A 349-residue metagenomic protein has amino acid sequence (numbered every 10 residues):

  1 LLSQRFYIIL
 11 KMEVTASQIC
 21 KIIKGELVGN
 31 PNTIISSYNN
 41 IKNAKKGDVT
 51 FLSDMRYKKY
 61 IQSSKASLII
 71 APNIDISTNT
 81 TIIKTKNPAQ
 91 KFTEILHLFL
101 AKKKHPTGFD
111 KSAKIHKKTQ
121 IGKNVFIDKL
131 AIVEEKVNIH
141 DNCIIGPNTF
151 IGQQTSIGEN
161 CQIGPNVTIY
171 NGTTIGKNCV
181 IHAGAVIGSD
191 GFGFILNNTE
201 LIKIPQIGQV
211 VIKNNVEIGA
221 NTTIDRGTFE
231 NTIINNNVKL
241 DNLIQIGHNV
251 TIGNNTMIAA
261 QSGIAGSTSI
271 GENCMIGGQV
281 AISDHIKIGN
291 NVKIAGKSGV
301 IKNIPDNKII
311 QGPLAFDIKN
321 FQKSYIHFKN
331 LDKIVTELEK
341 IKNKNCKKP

Functional and structural regions predicted by a protein language model:
S3-S112, N124, T173, N178 (+5 more regions): Terminal amphipathic alpha-helical/low-complexity segments used for targeting or macromolecular assembly
F51, G108-D317: Structural signal for interior beta-strand "rungs" in well-ordered beta-sheet cores of soluble enzyme domains
